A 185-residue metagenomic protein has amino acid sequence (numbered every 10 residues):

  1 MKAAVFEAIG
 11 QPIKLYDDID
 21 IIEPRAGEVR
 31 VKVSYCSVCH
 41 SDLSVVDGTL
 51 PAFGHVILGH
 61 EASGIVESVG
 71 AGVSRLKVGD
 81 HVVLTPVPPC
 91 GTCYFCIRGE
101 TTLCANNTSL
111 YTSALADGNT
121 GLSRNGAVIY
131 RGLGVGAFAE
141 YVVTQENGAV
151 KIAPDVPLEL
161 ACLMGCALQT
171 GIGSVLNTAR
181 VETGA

Functional and structural regions predicted by a protein language model:
M1, D80, G184-A185: Nucleotide donor/acceptor-binding cores
V5, I65-E67, V143, K151: Short, well-ordered beta-strand micro-motif
G10-L15, H40-S41: Short N-terminal binding/cap micro-motifs at the start of the first secondary-structure element
Y16-D17, A62: Short beta-strand or tight-loop elements that sit immediately N-terminal to catalytic metal-binding acidic residues
I22-C36, V46-I97, T102, L110 (+1 more regions): Glycine-rich beta-strand-centered segment in the early N-terminal region that forms part of a ligand/cofactor-binding
H40, H60, G173: Histidine-centered active-site/metal-ligand motif
T92-A185: NAD(P)H dinucleotide-binding glycine-rich loop of Rossmann-like/cofactor-binding domains, especially the beta1-alpha1
